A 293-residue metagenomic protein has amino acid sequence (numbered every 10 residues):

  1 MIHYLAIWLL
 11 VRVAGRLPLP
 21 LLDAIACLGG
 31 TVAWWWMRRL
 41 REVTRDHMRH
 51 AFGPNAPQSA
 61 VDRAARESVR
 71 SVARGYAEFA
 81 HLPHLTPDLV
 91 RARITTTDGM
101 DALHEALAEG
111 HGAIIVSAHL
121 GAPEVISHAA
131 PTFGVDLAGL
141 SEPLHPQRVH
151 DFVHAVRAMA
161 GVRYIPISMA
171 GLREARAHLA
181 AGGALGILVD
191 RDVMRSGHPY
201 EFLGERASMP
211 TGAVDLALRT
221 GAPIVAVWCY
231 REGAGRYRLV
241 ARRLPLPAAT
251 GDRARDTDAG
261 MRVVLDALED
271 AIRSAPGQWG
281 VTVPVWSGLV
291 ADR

Functional and structural regions predicted by a protein language model:
M1-S117, M159-G161: Membrane-anchoring hydrophobic helices of lipid-metabolizing enzymes
L9, L21, T44-H47, I126 (+5 more regions): Hydrophobic alpha-helical segments typical of transmembrane helices and their membrane-interface/capping positions
W36, L40, G53-P54, D62-R66 (+3 more regions): Non-catalytic C-terminal accessory region of glycerolipid acyltransferases and related lyso-lipid remodeling enzymes
M100-H104, S127, V153-H154, A175-R176 (+1 more regions): Short amphipathic alpha-helical segments and helix-helix/interface helices
E109-M169, R195-H198, F202: Catalytic core of membrane glycerolipid acyltransferases/transacylases, capturing the structured, soluble-facing
